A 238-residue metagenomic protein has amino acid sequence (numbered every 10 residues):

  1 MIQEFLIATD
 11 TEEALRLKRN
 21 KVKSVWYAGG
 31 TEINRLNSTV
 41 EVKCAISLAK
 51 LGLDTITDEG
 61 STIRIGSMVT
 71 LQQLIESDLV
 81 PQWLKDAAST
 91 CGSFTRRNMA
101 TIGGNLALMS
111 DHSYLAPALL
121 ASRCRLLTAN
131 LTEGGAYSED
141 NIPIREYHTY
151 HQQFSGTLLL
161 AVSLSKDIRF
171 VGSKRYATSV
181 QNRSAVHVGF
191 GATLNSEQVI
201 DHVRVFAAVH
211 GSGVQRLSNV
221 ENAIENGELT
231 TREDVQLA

Functional and structural regions predicted by a protein language model:
M1-A238: C-terminal structural segment of proteins
